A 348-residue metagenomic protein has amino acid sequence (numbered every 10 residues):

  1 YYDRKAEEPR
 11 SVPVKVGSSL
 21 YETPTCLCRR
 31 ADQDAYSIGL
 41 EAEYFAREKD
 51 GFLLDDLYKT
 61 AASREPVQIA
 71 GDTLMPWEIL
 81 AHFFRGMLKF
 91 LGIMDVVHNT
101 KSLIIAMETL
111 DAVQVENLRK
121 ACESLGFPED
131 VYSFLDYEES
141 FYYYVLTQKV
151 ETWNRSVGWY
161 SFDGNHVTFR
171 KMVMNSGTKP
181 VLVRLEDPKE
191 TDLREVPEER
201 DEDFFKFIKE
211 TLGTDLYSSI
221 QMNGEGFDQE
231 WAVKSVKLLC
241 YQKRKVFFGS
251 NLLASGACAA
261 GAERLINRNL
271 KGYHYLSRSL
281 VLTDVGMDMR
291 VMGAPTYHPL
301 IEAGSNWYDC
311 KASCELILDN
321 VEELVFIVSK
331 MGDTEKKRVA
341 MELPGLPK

Functional and structural regions predicted by a protein language model:
Y1-P66, E123, V131-F134, K336-K348: Early-domain small/polar-rich strand-loop-helix modules and first-structured segments of the mature chain
Y1-Y21, R30, G51, V145-L185 (+3 more regions): Gly/Thr-rich phosphate-binding beta-strand-loop-beta motif of the actin/hexokinase/Hsp70
E22-D34, R47-G51, M174-I208, A260 (+1 more regions): Glycine-rich phosphate-binding loop plus the immediately following alpha-helix
T60-R64, M94-K120: Short beta-strand-loop/turn "lid" adjacent to the catalytic site in phosphate-handling enzymes
M87-L103, Q148, E202-S219: Phosphate/pyrophosphate-binding loops at sites that engage ATP/ADP/AMP, CoA/4′-phosphopantetheine, polyphosphate
L103-V115, I208-L239, K245-S250: Glycine-rich phosphate-binding loops at beta-strand->alpha-helix junctions
P128-F162, L252-L270: Conserved phosphate-binding catalytic cores of ATP/NTP-utilizing and phosphoryl-transfer enzymes
L252, A259-P347: Acidic, glycine/GT-rich loop-and beta-edge segments that sit at the periphery of enzyme/chaperone cores
